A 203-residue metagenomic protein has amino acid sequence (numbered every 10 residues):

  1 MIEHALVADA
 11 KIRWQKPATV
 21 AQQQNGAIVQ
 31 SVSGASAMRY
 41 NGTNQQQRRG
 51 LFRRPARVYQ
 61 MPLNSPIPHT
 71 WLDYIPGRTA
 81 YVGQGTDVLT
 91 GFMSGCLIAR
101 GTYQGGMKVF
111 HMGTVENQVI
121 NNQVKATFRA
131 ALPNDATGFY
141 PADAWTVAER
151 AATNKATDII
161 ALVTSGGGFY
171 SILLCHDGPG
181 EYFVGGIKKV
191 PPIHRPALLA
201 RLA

Functional and structural regions predicted by a protein language model:
M1-A203: Active-site microenvironment for binding and transforming phosphate-containing groups
